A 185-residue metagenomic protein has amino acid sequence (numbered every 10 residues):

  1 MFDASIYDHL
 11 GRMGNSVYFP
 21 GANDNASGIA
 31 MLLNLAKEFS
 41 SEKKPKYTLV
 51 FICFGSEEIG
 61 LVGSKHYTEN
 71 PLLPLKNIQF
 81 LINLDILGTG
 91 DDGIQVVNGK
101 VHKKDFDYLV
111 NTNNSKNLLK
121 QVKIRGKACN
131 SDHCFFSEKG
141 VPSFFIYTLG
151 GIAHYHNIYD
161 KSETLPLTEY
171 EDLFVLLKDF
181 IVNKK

Functional and structural regions predicted by a protein language model:
M1, P45-L49, K76-F80, N117-L118 (+1 more regions): Loop/turn elements at helix/coil->beta-strand transitions in domains of secreted/extracellular proteins
M1-G11: Acidic/His- and Gly-rich active-site-bordering loop/insert found across diverse amide/peptide-bond hydrolases
F2, N23, S27, L165-T168: Short, surface-exposed alpha-helical recognition segments that flank or form part of ligand/macromolecule-binding
A4, I52-F54, L84, I146-L149: Generic beta-strand/beta-sheet core signal
Y7, G88, Y159: Short, histidine-centered active-site or binding-site loop motifs used for metal coordination, general acid-base
G11-D105, L109, C129, H133: Acidic/histidine-rich catalytic neighborhood of metal-dependent amide-processing enzymes
D91-K185: Active-site-adjacent substrate-binding region of metalloamidase/peptidase-like peptide-processing proteins
